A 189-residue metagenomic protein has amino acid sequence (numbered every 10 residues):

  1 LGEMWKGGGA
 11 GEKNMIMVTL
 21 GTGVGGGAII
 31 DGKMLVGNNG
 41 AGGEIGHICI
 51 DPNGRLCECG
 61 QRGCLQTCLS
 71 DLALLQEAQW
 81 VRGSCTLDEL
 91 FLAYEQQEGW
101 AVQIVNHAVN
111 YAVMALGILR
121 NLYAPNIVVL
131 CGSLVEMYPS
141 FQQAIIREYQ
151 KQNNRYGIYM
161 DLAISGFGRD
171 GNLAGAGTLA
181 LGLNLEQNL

Functional and structural regions predicted by a protein language model:
W5-E12, C49-L189: ATP-binding/phosphotransfer module of carbohydrate and carboxylate kinases, centering on a glycine-rich
A10-C68: Glycine-rich phosphate-binding loop of actin/hexokinase-like ATP-binding domains
